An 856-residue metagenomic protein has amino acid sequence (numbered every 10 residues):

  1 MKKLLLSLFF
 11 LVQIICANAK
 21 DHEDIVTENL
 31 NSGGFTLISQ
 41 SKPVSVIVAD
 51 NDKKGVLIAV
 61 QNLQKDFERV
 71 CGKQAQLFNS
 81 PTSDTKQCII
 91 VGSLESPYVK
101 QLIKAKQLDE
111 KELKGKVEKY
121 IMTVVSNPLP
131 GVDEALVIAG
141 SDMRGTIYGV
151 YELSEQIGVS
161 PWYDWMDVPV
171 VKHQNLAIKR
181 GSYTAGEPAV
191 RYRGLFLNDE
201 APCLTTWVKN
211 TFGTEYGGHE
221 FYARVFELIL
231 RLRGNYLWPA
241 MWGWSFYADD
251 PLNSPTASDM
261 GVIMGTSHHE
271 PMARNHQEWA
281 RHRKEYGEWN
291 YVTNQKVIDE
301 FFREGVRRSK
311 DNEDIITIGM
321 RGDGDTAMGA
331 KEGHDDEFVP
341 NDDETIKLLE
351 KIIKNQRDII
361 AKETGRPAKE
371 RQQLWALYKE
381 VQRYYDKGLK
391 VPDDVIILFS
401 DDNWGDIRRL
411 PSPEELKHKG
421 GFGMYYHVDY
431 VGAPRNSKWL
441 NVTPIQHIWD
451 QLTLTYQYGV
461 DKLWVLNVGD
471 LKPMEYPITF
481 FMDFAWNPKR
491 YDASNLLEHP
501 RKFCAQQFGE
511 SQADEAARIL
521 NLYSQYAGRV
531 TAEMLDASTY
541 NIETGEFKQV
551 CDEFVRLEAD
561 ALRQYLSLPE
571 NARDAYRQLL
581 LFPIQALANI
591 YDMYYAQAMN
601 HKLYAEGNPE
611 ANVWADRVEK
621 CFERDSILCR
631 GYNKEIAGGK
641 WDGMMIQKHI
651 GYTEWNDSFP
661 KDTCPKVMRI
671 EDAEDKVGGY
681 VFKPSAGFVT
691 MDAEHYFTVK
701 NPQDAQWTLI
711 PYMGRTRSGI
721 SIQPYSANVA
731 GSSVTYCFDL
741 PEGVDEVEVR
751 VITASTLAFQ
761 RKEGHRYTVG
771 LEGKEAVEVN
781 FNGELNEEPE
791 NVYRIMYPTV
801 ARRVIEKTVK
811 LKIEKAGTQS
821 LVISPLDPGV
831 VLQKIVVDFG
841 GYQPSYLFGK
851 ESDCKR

Functional and structural regions predicted by a protein language model:
M1-H22: Bacterial Sec-dependent N-terminal signal peptides
K20-E187: Contiguous, structured surface segment used for ligand recognition
I38-K53, T205-K209, G324-F338: Acidic/histidine-rich, surface-exposed loop or edge segments in extracytoplasmic proteins
L108-T293, K310, L374-Y378, G388-D406 (+4 more regions): Feature activates predominantly on carbohydrate-active enzymes
V170-A177, M241-W242, A248-D259, Y286-K419 (+3 more regions): Gly/Pro-rich turn-and-neighbor structural signature
L230, N235-W238, W244, L252 (+3 more regions): Structured mid-domain segments that build the active-site/substrate or prosthetic-cofactor binding neighborhood
K548-F682: Histidine-centered catalytic/metal-binding microenvironments
E654-R856: Extracytoplasmic
